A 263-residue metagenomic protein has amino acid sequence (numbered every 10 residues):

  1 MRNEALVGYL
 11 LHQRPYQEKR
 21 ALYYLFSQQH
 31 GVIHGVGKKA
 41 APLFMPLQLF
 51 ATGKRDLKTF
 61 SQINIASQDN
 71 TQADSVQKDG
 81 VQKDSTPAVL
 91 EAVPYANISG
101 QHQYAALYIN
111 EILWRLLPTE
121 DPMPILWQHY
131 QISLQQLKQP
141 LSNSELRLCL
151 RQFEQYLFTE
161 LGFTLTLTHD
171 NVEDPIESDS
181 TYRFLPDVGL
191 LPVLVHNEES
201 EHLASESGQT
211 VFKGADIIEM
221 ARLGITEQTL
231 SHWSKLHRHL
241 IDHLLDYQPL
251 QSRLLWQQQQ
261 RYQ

Functional and structural regions predicted by a protein language model:
M1-Q263: Non-catalytic alpha-helical scaffolds and adjoining flexible linkers that form interface surfaces for assembly
